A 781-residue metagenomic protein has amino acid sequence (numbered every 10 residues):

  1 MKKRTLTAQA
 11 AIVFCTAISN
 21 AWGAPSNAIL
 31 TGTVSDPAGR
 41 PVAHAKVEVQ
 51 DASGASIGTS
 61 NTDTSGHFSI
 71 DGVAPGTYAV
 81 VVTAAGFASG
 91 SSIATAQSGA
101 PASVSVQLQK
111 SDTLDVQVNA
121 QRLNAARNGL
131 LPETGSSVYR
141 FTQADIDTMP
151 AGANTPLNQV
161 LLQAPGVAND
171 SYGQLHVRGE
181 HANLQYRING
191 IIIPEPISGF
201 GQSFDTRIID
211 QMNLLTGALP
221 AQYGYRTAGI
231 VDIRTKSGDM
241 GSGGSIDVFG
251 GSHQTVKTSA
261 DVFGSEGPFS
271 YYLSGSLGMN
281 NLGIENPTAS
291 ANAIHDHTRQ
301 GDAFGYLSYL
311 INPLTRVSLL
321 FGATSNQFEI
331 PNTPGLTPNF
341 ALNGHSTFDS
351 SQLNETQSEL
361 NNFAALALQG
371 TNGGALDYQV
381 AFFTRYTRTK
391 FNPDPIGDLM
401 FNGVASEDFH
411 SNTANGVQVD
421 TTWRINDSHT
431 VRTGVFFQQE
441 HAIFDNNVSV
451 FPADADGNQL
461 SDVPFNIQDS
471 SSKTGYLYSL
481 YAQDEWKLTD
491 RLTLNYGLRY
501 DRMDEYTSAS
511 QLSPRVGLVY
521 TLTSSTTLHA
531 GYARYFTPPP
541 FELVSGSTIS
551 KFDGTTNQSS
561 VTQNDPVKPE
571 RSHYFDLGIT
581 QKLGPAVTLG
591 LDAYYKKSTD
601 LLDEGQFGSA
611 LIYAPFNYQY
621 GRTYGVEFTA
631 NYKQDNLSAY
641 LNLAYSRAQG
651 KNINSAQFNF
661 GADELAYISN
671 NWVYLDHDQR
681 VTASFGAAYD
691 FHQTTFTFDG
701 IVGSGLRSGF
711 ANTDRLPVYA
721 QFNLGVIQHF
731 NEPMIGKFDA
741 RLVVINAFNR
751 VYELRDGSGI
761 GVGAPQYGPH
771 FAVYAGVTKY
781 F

Functional and structural regions predicted by a protein language model:
S35-R40, K46-S53, T83-F87, Q97-P150 (+3 more regions): Short, acidic, small-residue-rich periplasmic hinge/interaction motif at the N-terminus of Gram-negative outer-membrane
D115-V116, L310, W672-F781: Conserved C-terminal beta-signal and adjacent last beta-strands/turns of outer-membrane beta-barrel proteins
I191-G217, G305: Short acidic/polar hinge/loop motifs at secondary-structure boundaries that mediate gating or recognition
D210-A218, I230-S265, L273-L277, A291-A293 (+1 more regions): Short strand-turn segments of transmembrane beta-barrel domains in outer membranes, especially the first one or two
G250-M279, S290-P331, T356-D377, I425-N426 (+1 more regions): Transmembrane beta-barrel wall of Gram-negative outer-membrane proteins
I294, L314-T371, Y386-H410: Flexible loop and strand-edge segments within Gram-negative outer membrane beta-barrel domains
A375-F391, T521, L543, D565-N617 (+4 more regions): Membrane-embedded beta-barrel scaffold of Gram-negative outer-membrane proteins
K487-T489, G590-K597, A614-S708: Gram-negative outer-membrane beta-barrel transporters
